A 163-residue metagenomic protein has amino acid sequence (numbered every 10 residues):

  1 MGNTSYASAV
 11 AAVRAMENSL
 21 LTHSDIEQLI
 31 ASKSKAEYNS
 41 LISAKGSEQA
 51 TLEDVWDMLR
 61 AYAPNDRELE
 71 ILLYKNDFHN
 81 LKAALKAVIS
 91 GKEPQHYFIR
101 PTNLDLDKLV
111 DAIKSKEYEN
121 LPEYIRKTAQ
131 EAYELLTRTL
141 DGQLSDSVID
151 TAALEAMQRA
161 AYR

Functional and structural regions predicted by a protein language model:
M1-R163: N-terminal domain-start signal
